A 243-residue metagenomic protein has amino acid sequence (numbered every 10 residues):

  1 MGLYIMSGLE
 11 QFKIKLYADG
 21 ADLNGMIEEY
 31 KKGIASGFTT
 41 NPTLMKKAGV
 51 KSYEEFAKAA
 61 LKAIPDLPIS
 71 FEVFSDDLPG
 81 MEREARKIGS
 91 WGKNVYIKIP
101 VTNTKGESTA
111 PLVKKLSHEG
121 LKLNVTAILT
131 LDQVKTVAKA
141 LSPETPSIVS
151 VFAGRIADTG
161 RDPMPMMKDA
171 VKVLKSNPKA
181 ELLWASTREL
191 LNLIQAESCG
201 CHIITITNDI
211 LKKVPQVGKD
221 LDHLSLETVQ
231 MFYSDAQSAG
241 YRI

Functional and structural regions predicted by a protein language model:
M1-I5: Short, Lys/Arg-enriched N-terminal segments with co-localized hydrophobic residues within the first ~10-30 amino acids
S7-E10, T104, V217-D220: Intrinsically disordered, low-complexity coil segments
S7-Q11, G89, S142, L174-N177: Solvent-exposed alpha-helices and their adjacent loops that cap or buttress functional pockets in soluble metabolic
G8, K51-S52, D77, D162 (+2 more regions): Alpha-helix capping and helix-coil boundary motifs
Q11-A35, T39-K115, E119, A153-I156: Active-site beta->alpha loop and helix N-cap motifs at the rims of alpha/beta catalytic domains
E107, K114, L121-K212, G218-A239: Catalytic alpha/beta core domains of metabolic enzymes, predominantly
Y241-I243: Short hydrophobic/aromatic patches at helix-to-coil boundaries
